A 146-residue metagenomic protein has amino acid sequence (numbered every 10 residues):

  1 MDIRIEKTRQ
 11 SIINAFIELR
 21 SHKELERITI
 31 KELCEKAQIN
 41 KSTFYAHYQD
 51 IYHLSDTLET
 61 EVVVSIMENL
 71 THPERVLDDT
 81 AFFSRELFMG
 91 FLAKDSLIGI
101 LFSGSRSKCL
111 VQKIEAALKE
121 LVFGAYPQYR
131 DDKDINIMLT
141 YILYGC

Functional and structural regions predicted by a protein language model:
M1-L19, K23: Basic, helix-initiating cap at the start of DNA-binding domains
A15, H47, T57: Residues in the recognition helix of alpha-helical DNA-binding motifs
E18-L25, E68-E74, K94-D95, G124-P127: Basic, amphipathic alpha-helical hairpins
L19-H53: Helix-turn-helix
I28-T29, G99-L101, L110: Short, hydrophobic secondary-structure boundary micro-motifs
T29-I30, L58-L70: Short, basic, alpha-helical segments at the C-terminal edge of helix-turn-helix-like DNA-binding modules
L70-S96: Hydrophobic alpha-helical connector segments
E86, S105-Y129, K133-Y144: Amphipathic alpha-helical packing segments from all-alpha helical-bundle domains
